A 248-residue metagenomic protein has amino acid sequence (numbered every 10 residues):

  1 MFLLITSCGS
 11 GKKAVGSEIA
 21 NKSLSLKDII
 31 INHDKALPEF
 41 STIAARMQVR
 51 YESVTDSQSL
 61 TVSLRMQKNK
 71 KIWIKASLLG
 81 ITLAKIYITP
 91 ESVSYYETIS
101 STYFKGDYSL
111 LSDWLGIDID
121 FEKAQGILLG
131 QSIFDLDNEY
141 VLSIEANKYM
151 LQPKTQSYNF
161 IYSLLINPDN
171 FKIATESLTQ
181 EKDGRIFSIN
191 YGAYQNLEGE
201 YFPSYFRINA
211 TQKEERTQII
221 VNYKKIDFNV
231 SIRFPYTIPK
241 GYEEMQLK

Functional and structural regions predicted by a protein language model:
L4-S7: C-terminal motif of bacterial Sec signal peptides marking the signal peptidase cleavage site
G9-A20, P235-T237, Q246-K248: Membrane-proximal, glycine/serine-rich, low-complexity loop/turn segments characteristic of large bacterial
K12-E91: Start-of-domain marker
K70-K71, S92, K148, N170: Structural motif
K71-E122: An acidic-aromatic
T82-L83, D135, L197: Short beta-strands and strand-coil junctions in structured, solvent-facing domains, enriched
W114-L142: C-terminal low-complexity, charged extensions that often adopt amphipathic alpha-helices
V141-L247: Gly/Pro-enriched, hydrophobic low-complexity segments that function as extracytoplasmic propeptides/linkers
